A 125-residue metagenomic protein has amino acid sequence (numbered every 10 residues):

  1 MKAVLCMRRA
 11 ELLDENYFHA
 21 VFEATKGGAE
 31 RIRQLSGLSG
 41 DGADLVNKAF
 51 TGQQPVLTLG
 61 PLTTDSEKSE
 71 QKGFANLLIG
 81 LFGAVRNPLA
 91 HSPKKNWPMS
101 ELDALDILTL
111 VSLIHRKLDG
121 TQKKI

Functional and structural regions predicted by a protein language model:
M1-L81, K95-P98, L102, G120-I125: Amphipathic alpha-helical interface elements
L81-P93: Short amphipathic alpha-helical "interface-anchor" segments enriched in bulky aromatics
A104-T121: Structured adenosyl-cofactor binding patch, chiefly the S-adenosyl-L-methionine
